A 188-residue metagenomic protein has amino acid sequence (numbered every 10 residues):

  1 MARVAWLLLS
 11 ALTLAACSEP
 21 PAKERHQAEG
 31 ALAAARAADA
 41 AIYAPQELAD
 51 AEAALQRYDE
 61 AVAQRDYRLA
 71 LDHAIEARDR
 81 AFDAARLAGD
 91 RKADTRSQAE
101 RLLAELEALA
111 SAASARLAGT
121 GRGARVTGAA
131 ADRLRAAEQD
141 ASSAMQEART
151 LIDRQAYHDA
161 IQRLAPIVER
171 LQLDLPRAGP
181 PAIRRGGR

Functional and structural regions predicted by a protein language model:
M1-C17: Sec-dependent bacterial lipoprotein signal peptides
C17-R188: Long, charged/polar, soluble alpha-helical segments
